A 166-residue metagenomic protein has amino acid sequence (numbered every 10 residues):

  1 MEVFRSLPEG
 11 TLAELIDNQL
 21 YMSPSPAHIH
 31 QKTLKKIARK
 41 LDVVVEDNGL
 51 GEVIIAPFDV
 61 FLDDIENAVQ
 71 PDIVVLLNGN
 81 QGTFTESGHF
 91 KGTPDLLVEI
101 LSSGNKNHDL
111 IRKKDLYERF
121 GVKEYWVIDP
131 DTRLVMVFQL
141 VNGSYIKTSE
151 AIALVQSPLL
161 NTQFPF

Functional and structural regions predicted by a protein language model:
M1-F166: Gly/Pro/Ser/Thr-rich low-complexity, intrinsically disordered segments predominantly at protein N-termini
